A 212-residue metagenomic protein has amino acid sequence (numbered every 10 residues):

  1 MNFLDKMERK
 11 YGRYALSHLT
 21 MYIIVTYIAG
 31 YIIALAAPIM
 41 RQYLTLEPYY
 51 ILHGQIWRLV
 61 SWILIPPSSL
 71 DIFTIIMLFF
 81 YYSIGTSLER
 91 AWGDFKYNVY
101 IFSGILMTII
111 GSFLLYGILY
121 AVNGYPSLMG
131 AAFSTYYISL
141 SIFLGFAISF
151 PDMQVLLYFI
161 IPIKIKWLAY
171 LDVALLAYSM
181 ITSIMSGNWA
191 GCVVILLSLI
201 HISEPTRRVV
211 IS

Functional and structural regions predicted by a protein language model:
E8, G12-G104, I109-I110, Y116-Y120: N-terminal TM1-TM2 helical hairpin plus the immediately adjacent luminal interfacial "cap"
I39-Y43, F150-I163: Juxtamembrane/interfacial segments flanking transmembrane helices
P67-I76, G130-I142: Structural signature of hydrophobic alpha-helical transmembrane segments
G104-I109, K164-L176: Small-residue-rich segments of transmembrane alpha-helices in multi-pass membrane proteins, especially helix faces
T108-S112, F133-S149: Generic alpha-helical transmembrane segments
F113, L171-G187: Hydrophobic alpha-helical transmembrane segments in multi-pass integral membrane proteins
F133-Y137, I184-L199: Loop-to-transmembrane alpha-helix initiation sites
I200-S212: Single conserved hydrophobic/aromatic residue that forms the stacking wall/gate of nucleotide- or nucleobase-binding
